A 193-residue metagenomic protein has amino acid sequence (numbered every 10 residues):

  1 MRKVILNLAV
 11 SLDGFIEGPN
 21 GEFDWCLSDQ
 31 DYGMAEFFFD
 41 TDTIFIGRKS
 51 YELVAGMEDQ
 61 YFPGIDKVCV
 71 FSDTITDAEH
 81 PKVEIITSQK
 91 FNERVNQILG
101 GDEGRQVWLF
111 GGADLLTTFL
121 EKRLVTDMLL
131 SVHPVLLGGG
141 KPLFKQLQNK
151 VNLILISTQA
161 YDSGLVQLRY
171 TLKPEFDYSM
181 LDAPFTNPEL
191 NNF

Functional and structural regions predicted by a protein language model:
M1-F193: Enzymes that bind and transform nitrogen-containing heteroaromatic metabolites
